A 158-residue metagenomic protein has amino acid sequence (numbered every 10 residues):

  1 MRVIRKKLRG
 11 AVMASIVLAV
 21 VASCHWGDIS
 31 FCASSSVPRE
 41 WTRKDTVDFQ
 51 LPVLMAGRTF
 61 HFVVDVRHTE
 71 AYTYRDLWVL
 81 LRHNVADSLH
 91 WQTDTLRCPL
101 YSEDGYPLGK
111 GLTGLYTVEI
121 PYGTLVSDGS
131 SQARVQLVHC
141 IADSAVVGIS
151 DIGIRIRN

Functional and structural regions predicted by a protein language model:
R2-V12: Bacterial N-terminal signal peptides that target proteins for export
V20-S23: C-terminal motif of bacterial Sec signal peptides marking the signal peptidase cleavage site
H25-D28: Bacterial signal peptide processing site
A56-V64, T124-I141: Noncatalytic modules at the cell exterior or secretory-pathway interfaces, chiefly beta-strand-rich lectin/adhesion
V64-Y72: Short amphipathic, basic-aromatic surface patches that mediate peripheral association with negatively charged
T73-V79, G148-S150: Short coil-to-beta strand junction motifs in C2/discoidin
L96-V126: An anionic, turn-rich surface loop/hairpin at beta-sheet edges that serves as a generic interaction/coordination patch
